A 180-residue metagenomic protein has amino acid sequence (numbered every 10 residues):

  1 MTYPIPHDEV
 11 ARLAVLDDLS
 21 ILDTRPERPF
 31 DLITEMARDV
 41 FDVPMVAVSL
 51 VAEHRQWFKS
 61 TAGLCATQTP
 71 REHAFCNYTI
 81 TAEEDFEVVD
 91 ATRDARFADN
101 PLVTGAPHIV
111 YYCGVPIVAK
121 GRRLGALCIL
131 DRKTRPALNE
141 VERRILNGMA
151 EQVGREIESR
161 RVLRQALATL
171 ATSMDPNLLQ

Functional and structural regions predicted by a protein language model:
R12-R28, M174-L179: Short regulatory/linker helices and ligand/cofactor-binding micro-motifs at input modules
A14-V15, M45, V51, R55-T61 (+1 more regions): Regulatory sensory and allosteric helical modules in signal-transduction proteins and certain transcription factors
D23-Q56, L179-Q180: Helix-loop-beta substructure at the N-terminus of cytosolic sensory domains that couple signal/ligand detection
V110-V118: A short, aliphatic-rich beta-strand micro-motif
I117-L127: Short hydrophobic/glycine-rich mini-motifs in sensory/regulatory modules that couple input to downstream signaling
L127-P136: Short beta-strand-to-loop transition segments that serve as allosteric relay/switch motifs in sensory/regulatory domains
R143, N147-G154: Allosteric cytosolic regulatory segments
R161-Q180: Signal-transducing coiled-coil/dimerization helices and immediately adjacent hinge/linker segments that couple sensory
